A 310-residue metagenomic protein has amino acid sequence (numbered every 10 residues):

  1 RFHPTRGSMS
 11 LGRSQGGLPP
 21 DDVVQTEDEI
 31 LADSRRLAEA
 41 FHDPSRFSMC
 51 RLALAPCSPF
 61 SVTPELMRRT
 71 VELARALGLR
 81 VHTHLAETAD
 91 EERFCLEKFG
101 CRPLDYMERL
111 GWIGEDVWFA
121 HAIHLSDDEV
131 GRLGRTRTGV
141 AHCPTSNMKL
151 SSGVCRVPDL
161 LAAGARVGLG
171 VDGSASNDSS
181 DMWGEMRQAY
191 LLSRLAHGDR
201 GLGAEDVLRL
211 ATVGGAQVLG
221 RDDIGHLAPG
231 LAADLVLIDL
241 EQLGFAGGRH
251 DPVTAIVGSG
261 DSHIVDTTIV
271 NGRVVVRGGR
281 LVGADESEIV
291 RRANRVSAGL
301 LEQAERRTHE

Functional and structural regions predicted by a protein language model:
R1-I123: Metal-coordinating catalytic core of metallo-dependent amide/deamination hydrolases
S8, E87, P144-M148, G173-A175: Short, acidic/turn-prone active-site loops that include or flank metal/cofactor- and phosphate-binding residues
R68, E72, D105, V130-G131 (+3 more regions): Alpha-helical segments flanking ligand/cofactor-binding loops in enzyme cores
V71-R80, W112-E115, R132-A141, A162-V167 (+1 more regions): Glycine-enriched alpha-helix->loop->beta-strand junction motifs that scaffold or abut catalytic
A89-C101, D127-G134, S151-L160, N177-L192 (+1 more regions): Histidine/acidic-residue-rich catalytic or RNA/ligand-binding cores of hydrolases and nuclease-related proteins
R109-D116, P158-Q242, S259-G260: His/Asp/Glu-enriched, well-ordered alpha-helical/loop segment that forms or immediately abuts the divalent-metal
V117-S126, C143-K149: Catalytic beta/alpha-barrel core
T212-E310: Active-site microenvironment of metallo-dependent hydrolases
